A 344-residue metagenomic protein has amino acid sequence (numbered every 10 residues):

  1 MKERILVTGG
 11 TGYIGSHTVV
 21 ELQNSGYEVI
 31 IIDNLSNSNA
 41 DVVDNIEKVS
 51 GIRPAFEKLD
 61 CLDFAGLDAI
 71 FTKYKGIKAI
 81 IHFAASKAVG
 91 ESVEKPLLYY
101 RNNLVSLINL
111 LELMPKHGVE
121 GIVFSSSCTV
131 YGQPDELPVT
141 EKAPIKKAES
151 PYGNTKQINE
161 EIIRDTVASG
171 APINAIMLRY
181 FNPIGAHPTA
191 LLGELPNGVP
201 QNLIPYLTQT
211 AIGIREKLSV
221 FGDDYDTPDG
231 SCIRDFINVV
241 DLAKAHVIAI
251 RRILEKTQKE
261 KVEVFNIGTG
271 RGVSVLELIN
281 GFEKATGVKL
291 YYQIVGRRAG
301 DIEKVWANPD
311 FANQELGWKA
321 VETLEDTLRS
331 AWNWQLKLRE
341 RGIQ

Functional and structural regions predicted by a protein language model:
M1-A186: N-terminal Rossmann-like NAD(P)+-binding domain of SDR-like oxidoreductases, especially those catalyzing
G9, A84, A88, E94 (+12 more regions): Residue-level signal for pocket-adjacent positions within structured domains
A40, F181-N202, G213-R234: Short, flexible, glycine-rich and Lys/Arg-enriched loop motifs at helix boundaries that contact anionic partners
D63, V199-P200, R271, A320: Residue-level signature of the cytosolic catalytic core of signaling kinases
Y100, E149-Q157, G193, N197-Q201 (+2 more regions): Short-chain dehydrogenase/reductase
Y206-Q344: C-terminal substrate-binding subdomain of Rossmann-fold SDR/epimerase-dehydratase oxidoreductases
